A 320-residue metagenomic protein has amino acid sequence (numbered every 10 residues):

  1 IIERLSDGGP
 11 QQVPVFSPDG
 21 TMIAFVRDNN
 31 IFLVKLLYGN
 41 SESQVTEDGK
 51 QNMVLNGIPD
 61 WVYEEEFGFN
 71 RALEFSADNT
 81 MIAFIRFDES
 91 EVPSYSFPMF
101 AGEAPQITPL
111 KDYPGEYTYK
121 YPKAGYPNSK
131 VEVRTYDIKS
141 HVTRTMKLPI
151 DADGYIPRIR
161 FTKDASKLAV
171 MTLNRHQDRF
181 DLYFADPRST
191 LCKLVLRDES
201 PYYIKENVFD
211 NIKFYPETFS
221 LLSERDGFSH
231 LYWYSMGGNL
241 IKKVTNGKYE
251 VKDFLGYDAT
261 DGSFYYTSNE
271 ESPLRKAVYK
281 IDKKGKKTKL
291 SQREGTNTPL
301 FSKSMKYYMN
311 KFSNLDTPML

Functional and structural regions predicted by a protein language model:
I2-D48, N52, D151-R158: A conserved hydrophobic secondary-structure block that centers on an alpha-helix together with its immediately flanking
L5-G8, E64, K147-D151, L196-D198 (+2 more regions): Surface loop/turn motifs at the tips and blade-to-blade linkers of beta-strand repeat domains
P18-D19, A77-D78, K163-D164, F214-P216 (+2 more regions): Residue-level detector of Asp-centered blade-edge/turn motifs that repeat once per structural unit in beta-propeller
G20-I23, N79-I82, S166-V170, F219-L221 (+2 more regions): Hydrophobic beta-strand positions that form the internal "hydrophobic ladder" of WD40/Gbeta-like beta-propeller blades
M22-I23, V34, Y63, K120-Y126 (+3 more regions): Short consensus segments that form the blades of beta-propeller domains, in both extracellular/periplasmic
L36-G39, D137-H141, D186-T190, S235-N239 (+1 more regions): Short loop/turn segments that connect beta-strands within beta-propeller blades
V45-L73, M81-T145: Predominantly five- to eight-bladed beta-propeller fold
A83-R86, V92-S94, P127-E132, M146 (+9 more regions): Non-catalytic accessory segments flanking enzyme active sites
